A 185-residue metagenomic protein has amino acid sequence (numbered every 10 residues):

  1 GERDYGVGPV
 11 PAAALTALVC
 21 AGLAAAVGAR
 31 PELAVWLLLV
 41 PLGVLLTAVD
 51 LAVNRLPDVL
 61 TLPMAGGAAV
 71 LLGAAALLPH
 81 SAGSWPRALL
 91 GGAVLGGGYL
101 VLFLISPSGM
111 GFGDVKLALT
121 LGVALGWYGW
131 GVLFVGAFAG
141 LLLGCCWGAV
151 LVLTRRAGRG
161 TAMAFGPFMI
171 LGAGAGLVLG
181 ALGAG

Functional and structural regions predicted by a protein language model:
G1-G185: A membrane-topology feature that recognizes alpha-helical transmembrane segments and their immediate juxtamembrane
